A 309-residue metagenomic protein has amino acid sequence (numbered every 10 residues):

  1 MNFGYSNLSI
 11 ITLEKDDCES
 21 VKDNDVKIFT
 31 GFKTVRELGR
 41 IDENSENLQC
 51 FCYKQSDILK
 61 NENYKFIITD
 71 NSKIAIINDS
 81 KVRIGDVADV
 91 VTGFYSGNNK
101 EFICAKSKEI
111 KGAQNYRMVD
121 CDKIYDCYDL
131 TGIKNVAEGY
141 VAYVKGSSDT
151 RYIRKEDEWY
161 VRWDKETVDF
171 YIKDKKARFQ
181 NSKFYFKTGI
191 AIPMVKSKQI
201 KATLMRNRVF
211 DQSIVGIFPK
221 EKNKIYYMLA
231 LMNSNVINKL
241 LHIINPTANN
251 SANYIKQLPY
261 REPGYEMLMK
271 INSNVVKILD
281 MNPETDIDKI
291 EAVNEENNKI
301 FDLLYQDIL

Functional and structural regions predicted by a protein language model:
M1-C127, F210-I214, K222-I225, T247-I255: Signature of N6-adenine DNA methyltransferases within the class I
M1-N2, N245-N249, E262, D288-E291: Alpha-helix capping and helix-loop boundary segments enriched in small/acidic/polar residues
Y5, E138, G189, I225-A230 (+2 more regions): Non-catalytic, well-ordered alpha-helical scaffold segments
T12-E14, K145, A191-M194, G216-F218 (+1 more regions): Short, well-ordered beta-strand micro-motif
L13-E19, S234-N238, Y260, K277-D280 (+2 more regions): Short, well-ordered loop/turn and helix-capping segments at boundaries between secondary-structure elements and domains
I67-N207: Segments forming glycine/polar-rich beta-alpha architectures that bind adenosine-containing cofactors
N71-Y95, V119-D120, E262-L309: Non-catalytic DNA-recognition/assembly elements of restriction-modification systems
K183, V195-Q257, G264-L268, N272 (+1 more regions): Basic, amphipathic alpha-helical recognition segments used for DNA target recognition
